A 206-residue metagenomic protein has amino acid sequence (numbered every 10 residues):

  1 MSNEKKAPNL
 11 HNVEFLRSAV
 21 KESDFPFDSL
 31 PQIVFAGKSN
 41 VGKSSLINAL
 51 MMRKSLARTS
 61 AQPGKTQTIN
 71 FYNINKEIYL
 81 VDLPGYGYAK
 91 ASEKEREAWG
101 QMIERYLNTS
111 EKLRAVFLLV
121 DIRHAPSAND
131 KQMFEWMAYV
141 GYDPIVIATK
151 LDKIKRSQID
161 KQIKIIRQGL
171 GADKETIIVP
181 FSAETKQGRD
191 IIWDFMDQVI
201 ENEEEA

Functional and structural regions predicted by a protein language model:
M1-K90, E201, A206: Conserved G1/Walker A P-loop phosphate-binding module
L10-E22, K153-A206: Canonical P-loop GTPase G-domain recognition
S29-L30, L50, E93-R96, K131-E135 (+2 more regions): Short, glycine/charged-enriched secondary-structure capping and boundary segments
L50-K54, L107, L170, M196: Hydrophobic aliphatic residues
T66, R96-G100, S127, K131 (+1 more regions): Amphipathic alpha-helical transducer elements in NTP-driven molecular machines
Y72, T149, I192: Residue-level signal for inorganic ion chemistry
Y86-R96, R123, D152-K155: Flexible beta-alpha connector loops of hexameric P-loop NTPases
Q101-T176: Conserved C-terminal guanine-recognition region of P-loop GTPase G domains, centered on the G4
